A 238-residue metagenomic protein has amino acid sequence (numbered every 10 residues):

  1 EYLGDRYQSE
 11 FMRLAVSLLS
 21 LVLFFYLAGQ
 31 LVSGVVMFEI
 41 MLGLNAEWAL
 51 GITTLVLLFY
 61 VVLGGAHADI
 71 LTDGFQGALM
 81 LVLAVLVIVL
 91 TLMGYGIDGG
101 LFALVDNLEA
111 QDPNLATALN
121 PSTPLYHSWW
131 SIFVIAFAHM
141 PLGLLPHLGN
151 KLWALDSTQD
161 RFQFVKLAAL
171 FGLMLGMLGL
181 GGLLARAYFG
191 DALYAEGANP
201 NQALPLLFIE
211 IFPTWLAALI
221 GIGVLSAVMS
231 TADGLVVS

Functional and structural regions predicted by a protein language model:
E1-G4, A78-A218: Loop-to-helix junctions at membrane interfaces in multi-pass transport proteins
E1-G64, V134-H139, L225-G234: Helix-loop-helix module between adjacent transmembrane segments
S9-M12, A46, L50, T72 (+2 more regions): Membrane-interface helix-boundary signature
L18, I52-L55, G74-A78, K166-L170: Hydrophobic residues within alpha-helical transmembrane segments of multi-pass solute transporters/permease subunits
G29-V32, V36, V89, H147 (+2 more regions): Transmembrane alpha-helix boundary and packing residues in multipass membrane permease domains and related
V236-S238: Re-entrant/interfacial helical elements at transmembrane boundaries that shape and gate the permeation pathway
